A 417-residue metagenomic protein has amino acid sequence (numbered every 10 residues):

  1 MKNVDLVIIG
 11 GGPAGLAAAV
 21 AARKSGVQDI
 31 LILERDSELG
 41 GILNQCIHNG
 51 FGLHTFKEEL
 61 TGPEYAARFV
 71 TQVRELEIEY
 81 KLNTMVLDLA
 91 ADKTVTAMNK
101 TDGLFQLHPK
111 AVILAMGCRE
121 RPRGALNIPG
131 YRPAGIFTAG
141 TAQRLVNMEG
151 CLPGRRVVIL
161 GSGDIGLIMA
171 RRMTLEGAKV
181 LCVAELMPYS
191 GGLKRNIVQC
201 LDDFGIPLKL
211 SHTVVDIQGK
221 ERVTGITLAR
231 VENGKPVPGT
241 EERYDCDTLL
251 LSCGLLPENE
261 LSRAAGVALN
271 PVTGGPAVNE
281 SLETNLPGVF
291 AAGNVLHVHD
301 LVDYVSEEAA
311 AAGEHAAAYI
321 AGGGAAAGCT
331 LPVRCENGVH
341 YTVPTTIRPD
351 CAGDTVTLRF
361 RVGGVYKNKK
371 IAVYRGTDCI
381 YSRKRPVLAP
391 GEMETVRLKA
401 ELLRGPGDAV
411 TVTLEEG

Functional and structural regions predicted by a protein language model:
M1-D5, L82, A317-G417: Rossmann-like nucleotide/phosphate-binding core characteristic of flavoprotein oxidoreductases
M1-I9, A67-R156, E232-G239, L250 (+2 more regions): FAD-binding core/adjacent interface of flavoenzyme oxidoreductases
V4-R68, R144, P153-I197: Beta1-alpha1 glycine-rich phosphate/pyrophosphate-binding loop at the start of Rossmann-like nucleotide-binding domains
F56-E59, P63, R132, M187 (+4 more regions): Hydrophobic alpha-helical scaffolding
R68-A97, T174-E260, D354-P386: A Rossmann-like FAD-binding core segment of flavoenzymes
L104-F105, A111-L208, T213-R222, G288 (+2 more regions): Predominantly flavin-linked oxidoreductase catalytic cores and closely associated redox partners
L114, I136-V146, T248-H299: FAD-site-proximal beta/loop scaffold in flavoenzymes
A292-E336: A conserved FAD-binding loop/helix module that cradles the flavin
